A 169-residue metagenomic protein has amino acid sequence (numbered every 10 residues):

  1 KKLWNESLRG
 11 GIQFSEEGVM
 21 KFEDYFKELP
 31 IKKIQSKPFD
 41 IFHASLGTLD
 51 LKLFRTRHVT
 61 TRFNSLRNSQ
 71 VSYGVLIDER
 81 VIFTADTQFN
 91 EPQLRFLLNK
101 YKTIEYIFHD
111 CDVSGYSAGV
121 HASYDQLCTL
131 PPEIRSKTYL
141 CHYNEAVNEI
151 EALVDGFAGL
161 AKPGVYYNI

Functional and structural regions predicted by a protein language model:
K1-K27: Active-site HxH/HxHxD metal-binding segment of metal-dependent hydrolases
L3, E16-E17, V75-I77, V81 (+2 more regions): Generic hydrophobic secondary-structure signal
L8, T56, R80, D112 (+1 more regions): Residue-level marker of positions within ordered structural domains that often coincide with functionally constrained
G11, V59-N64, N148-E151: Residues in flexible loops and secondary-structure boundaries
E17-Q35, L46-L49, T103, V154-F157: A short helix-to-beta-strand connector/capping loop
P30-Q93, Y166-I169: Core dinuclear metal-dependent hydrolase active-site scaffold
T87-I169: Cap/insert and terminal regions of metallo-dependent hydrolase folds
